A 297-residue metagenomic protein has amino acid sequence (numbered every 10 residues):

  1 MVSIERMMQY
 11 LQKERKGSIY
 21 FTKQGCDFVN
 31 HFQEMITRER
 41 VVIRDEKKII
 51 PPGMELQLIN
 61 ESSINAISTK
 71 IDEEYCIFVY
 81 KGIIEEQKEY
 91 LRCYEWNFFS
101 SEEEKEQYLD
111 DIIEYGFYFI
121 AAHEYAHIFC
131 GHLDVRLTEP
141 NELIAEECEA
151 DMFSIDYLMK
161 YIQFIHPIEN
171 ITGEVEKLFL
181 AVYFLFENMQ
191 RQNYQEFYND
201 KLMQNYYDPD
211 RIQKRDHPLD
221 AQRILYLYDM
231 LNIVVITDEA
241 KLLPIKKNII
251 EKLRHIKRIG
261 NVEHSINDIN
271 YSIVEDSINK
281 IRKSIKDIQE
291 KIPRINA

Functional and structural regions predicted by a protein language model:
V2-Y118, Y125, C130-D134: Peri-catalytic and regulatory segments of divalent metal-dependent proteins
V79, A150, L219: Divalent metal-coordination and catalytic microenvironments
G131-E142, Y157: General secondary-structure propensity
L143-Y161: An active-site-proximal "capping" alpha-helix that borders the catalytic cofactor pocket
D156-A297: Long, well-structured alpha-helical subdomains associated with metal-dependent extracellular/ecto-lumenal hydrolases
